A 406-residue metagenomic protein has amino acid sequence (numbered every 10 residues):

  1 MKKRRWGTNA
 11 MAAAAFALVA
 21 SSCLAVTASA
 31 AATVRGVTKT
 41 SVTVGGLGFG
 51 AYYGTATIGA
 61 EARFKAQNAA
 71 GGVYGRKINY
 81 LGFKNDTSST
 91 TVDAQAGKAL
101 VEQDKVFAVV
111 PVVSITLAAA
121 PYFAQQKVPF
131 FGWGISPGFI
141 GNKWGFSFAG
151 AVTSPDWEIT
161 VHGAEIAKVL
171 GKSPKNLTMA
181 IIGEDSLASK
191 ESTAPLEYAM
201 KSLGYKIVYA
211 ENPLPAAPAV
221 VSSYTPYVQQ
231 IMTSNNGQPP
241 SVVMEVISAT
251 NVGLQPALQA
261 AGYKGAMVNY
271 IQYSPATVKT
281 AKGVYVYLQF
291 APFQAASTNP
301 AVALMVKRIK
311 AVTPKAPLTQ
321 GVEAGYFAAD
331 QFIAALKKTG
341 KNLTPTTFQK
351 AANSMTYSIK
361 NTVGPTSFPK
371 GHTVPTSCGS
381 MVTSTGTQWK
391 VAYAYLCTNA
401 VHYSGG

Functional and structural regions predicted by a protein language model:
K2-A30: Secretory targeting and sorting signals
A30-G45, G72-K77, L170-L177, N342: Immediate post-signal peptide segment of exported/extracytoplasmic ligand-binding proteins
A31-A32, S41, Y52-E61, G71-N142 (+3 more regions): Beta-alpha junction/loop-to-helix N-cap segments that form part of ligand/metal-binding clefts
A32-R35, Y357-G406: Solvent-exposed, acidic/polar segments of extracytosolic/periplasmic ligand-binding ectodomains
G46, L100-V113, F131-W133, T178-I182 (+4 more regions): Periplasmic-binding protein-like
V106-N212, K264-V286: Extracytoplasmic ligand/sensor domains, especially the bilobed periplasmic-binding protein
A151-T153, A257-Y326, L396-N399: Extracellular/periplasmic periplasmic-binding protein-like sensory domains
D185-L187, T193-E197, S248, G253 (+1 more regions): Extracellular/periplasmic ligand-binding modules, especially the Venus flytrap/periplasmic-binding
